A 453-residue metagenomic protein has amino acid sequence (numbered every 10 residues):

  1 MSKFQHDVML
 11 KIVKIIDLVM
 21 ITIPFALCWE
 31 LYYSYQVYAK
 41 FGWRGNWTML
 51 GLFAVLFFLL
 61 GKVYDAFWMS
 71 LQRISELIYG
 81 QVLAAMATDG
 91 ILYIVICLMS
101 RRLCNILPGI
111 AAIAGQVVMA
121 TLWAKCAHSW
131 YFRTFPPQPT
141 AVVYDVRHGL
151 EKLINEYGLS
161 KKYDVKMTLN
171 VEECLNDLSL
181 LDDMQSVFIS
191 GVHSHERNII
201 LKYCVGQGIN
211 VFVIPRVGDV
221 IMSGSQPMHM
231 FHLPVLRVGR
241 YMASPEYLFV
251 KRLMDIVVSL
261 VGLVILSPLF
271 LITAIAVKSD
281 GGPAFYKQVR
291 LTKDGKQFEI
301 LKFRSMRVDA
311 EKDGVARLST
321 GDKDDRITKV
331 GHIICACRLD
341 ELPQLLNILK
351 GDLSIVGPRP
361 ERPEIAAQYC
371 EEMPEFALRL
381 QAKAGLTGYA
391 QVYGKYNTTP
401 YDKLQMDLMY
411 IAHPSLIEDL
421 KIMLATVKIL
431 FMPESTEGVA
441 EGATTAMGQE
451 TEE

Functional and structural regions predicted by a protein language model:
M1-F132: Signature of alpha-helical transmembrane segments in polytopic membrane proteins
M1-P24, K125-V264, E437-E453: N-terminal hydrophobic signal-anchor/signal peptide
Q81-A85, P137-K152, P283-M306: Membrane-cytosol interface motif
G218-D219, Y286-R326, L386-Q405: Short, glycine-rich, amphipathic interfacial segments at transmembrane boundaries or analogous
Y247-A310, N347, L416, I422-E453: A hydrophobic, helix-centered structural microdomain
T320-K383, I422-L430: A short, structured surface patch at a secondary-structure boundary
E375-E453: C-terminal terminal-structure detector
